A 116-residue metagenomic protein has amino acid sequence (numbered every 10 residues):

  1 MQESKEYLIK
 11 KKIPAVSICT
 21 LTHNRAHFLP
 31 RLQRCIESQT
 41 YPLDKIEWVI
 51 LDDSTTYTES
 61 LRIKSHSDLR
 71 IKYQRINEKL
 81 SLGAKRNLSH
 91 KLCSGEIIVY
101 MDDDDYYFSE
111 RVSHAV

Functional and structural regions predicted by a protein language model:
P14-S17, E47: Cell-envelope/extracellular polymer assembly enzymes that use nucleotide-activated donors
T20-R31, Y41, S54: Active-site beta-to-alpha loop of glycosyltransferases that engages the nucleotide-sugar donor
R34-K45: Short, acidic, metal-binding catalytic loop of nucleotide-sugar glycosyltransferases
I50-R62: A conserved acidic beta->alpha catalytic loop
D53, M101-D103: Active-site acidic Asp-centered loop
I76-C93: Glycine-rich, basic loop-to-helix element that forms the pyrophosphate-binding segment of sugar-nucleotide handling
I98: Short aromatic/hydrophobic "clamp" motif used to bind/position activated sugar donors
D105-V116: Acidic donor-binding/catalytic loop of UDP-sugar-dependent glycosyltransferases, especially processive GT2
